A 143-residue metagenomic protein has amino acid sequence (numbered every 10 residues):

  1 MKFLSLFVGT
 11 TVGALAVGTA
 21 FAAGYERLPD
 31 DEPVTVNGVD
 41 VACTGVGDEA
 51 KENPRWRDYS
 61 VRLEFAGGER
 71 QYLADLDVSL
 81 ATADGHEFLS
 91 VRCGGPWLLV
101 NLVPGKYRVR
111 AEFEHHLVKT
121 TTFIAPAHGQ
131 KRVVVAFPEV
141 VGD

Functional and structural regions predicted by a protein language model:
M1-T10: Bacterial N-terminal signal peptides that target proteins for export
V17-A20: N-terminal signal peptide c-region/cleavage motif recognized by signal peptidases
A23-L76, F113-D143: Primarily secretory-pathway and cell-envelope proteins
D77-A81: Beta-strand signatures of extracellular beta-sandwich domains
T82-H86, H115-L117: Solvent-exposed strand-loop boundary residues in beta-sheet-rich modules
F88-C93: Short beta-strand segments within Ig-like beta-sandwich modules, predominantly Fibronectin type-III
G95-N101: Short, surface-exposed beta-strand/beta-hairpin micro-motifs centered on an aromatic residue
G105-A111: A short tyrosine-centered beta-strand micro-motif
